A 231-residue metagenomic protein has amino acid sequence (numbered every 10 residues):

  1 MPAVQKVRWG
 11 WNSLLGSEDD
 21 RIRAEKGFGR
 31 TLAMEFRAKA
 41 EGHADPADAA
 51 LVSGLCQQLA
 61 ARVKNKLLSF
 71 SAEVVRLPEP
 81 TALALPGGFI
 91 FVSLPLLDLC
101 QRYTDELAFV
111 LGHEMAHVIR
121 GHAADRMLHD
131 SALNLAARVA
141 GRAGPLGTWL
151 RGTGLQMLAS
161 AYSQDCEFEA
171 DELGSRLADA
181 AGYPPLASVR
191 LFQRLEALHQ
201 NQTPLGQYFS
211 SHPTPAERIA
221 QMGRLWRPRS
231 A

Functional and structural regions predicted by a protein language model:
M1-A231: A Zn2+-metalloprotease active-site environment signal
